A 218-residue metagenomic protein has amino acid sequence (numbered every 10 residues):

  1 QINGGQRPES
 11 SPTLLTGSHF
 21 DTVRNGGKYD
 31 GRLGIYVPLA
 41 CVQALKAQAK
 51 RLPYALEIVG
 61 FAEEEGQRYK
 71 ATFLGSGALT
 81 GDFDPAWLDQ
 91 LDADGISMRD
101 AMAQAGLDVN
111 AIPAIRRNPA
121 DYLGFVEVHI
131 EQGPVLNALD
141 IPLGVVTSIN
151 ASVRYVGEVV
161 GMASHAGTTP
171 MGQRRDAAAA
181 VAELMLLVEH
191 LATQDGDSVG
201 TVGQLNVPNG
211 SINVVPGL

Functional and structural regions predicted by a protein language model:
Q1-G27, L45: Acidic/His- and Gly-rich active-site-bordering loop/insert found across diverse amide/peptide-bond hydrolases
R7-E9, R51, P119-D121: Extracellular/periplasmic catalytic domains that process cell-envelope and extracellular macromolecules
S11, G27-D30, T169-G172: Short, solvent-exposed loop/turn segments at secondary-structure boundaries
L15, R51-A62, V199-Q204: Beta-strand segments within the central parallel beta-sheet cores of soluble alpha/beta enzyme folds
D21, E63-L218: Midchain, well-structured core segments that form catalytic/ion-binding scaffolds
T22-Y36, R68-T72: FAD-binding core of FAD-dependent oxidoreductases, characterized by glycine-rich FAD pyrophosphate-binding loops
I35-L45, V181-L184, V188: Buried hydrophobic packing segments
C41-A55: Flexible, small-residue-rich helix->loop connector segments that border functional cores
